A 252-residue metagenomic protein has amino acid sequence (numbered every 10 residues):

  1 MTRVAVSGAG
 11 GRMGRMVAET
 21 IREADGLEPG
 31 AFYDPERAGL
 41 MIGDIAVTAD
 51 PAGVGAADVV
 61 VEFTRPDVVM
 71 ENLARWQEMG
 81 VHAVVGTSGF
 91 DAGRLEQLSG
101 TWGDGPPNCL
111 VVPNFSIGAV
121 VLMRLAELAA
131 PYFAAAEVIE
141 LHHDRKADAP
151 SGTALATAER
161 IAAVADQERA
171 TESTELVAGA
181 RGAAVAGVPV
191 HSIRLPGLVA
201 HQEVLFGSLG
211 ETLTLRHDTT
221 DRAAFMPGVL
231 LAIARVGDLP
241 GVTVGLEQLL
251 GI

Functional and structural regions predicted by a protein language model:
R3-V54, A134-I252: C-terminal substrate-binding/catalytic lobe of Rossmann-fold NAD(P)-dependent oxidoreductases
P29, V47, A83-V84, N108-V111: Hydrophobic beta-strand scaffold residues
G55-V59, D67-G86: Rossmann-fold NAD(P) dinucleotide-binding segment
T64-R65, S88, R194: Short glycine-/small-residue-rich Rossmann-like dinucleotide-binding loops
A74, E78, T87-C109, R124-E127: Rossmann-fold NAD(P)-binding glycine/threonine-rich loop
V121-F133, A149: Rossmann-like NAD(P)H-binding beta-loop-alpha module
